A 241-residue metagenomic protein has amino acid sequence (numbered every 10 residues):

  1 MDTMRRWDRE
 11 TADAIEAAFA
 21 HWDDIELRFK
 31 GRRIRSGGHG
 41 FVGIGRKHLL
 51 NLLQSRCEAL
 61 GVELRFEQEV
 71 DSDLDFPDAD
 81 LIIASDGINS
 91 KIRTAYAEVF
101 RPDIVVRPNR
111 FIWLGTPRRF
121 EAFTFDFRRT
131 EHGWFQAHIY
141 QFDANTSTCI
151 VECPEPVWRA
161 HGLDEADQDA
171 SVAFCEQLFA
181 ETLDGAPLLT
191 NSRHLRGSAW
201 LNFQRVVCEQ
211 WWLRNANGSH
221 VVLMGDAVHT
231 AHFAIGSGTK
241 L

Functional and structural regions predicted by a protein language model:
M1, E165-D169, G236-K240: Short, conserved loop/turn and helix-capping segments at secondary-structure boundaries that abut family-defining
D2-W113: Conserved N-terminal helical subregion
L27, S147-V151, L223: Short beta-strand motif preference
K30-R32, E58, R119, F142-N145 (+1 more regions): Short strand-connecting beta-turns/loops that link adjacent beta-strands
R35-S36, W158-A160, T230-H232: Short small-residue beta-strand/loop micro-motif enriched in glycine and branched aliphatics
F41-V42, V106, L163, A234 (+1 more regions): Pocket-edge positions in alpha/beta enzyme catalytic cores
F76-F203, V207, W212: Conserved FAD-binding catalytic core of PHBH/FMO-like flavoproteins
I83-A84, A199-L241: Conserved mid-domain beta->alpha element of the FAD-binding
